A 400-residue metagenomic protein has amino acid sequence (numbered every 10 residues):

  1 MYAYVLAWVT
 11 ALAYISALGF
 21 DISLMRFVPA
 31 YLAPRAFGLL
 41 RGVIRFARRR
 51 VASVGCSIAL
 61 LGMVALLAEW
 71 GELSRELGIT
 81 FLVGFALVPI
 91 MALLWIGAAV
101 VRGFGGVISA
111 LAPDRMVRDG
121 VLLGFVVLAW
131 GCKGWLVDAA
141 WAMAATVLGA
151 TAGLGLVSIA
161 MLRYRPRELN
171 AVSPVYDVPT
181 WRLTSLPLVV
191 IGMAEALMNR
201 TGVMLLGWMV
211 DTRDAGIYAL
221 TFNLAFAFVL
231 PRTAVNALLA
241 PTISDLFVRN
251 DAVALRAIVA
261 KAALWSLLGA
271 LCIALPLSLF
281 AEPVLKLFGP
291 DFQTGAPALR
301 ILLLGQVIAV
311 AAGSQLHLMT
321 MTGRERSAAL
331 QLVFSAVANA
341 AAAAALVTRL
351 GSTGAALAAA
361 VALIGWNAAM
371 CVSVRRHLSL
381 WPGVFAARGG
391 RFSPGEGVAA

Functional and structural regions predicted by a protein language model:
M1, W130, A196-A227, D245 (+2 more regions): Helix-terminus/linker motif at the lipid-water interface of multi-pass membrane proteins
M1-A13, G78, A139-A140, Y176-L188 (+3 more regions): Interfacial/gating helices of multi-pass transporter permease domains
V5, Y14-L67, I79, A252-I273: Membrane-water interface segments that mark the loop-to-transmembrane alpha-helix transition
L18-P34, G103, T221, A225-N250 (+2 more regions): Helix-loop junctions and terminal segments of transmembrane helices in multi-pass membrane transport/translocation
L67-G84, T212-D214, A252-V253, A260 (+1 more regions): Interfacial segments at transmembrane-helix termini and the short loops linking adjacent helices
L82, A112-R165, F334-A338, S352-R376: Hydrophobic alpha-helical transmembrane segments
I90-M116, L303-V333: Membrane-interface junctions at transmembrane-helix termini in multi-pass inner-membrane proteins
W135-M143, G155-N199, T242, V248-A254 (+1 more regions): Interhelical loop/hinge segments that connect adjacent transmembrane helices in multipass membrane
